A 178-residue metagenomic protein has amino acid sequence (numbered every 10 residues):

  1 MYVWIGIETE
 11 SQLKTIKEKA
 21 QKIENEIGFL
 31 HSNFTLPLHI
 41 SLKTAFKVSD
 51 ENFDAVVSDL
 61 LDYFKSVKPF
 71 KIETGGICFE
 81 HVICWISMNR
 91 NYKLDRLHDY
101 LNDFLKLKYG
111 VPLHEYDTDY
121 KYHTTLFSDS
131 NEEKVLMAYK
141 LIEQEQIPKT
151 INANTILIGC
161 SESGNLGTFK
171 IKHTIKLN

Functional and structural regions predicted by a protein language model:
M1-K71, N91-N152, N165-N178: Basic, often amphipathic N-terminal segments
I72-E80: Short, charged, low-hydrophobicity "junction" segments
G76, N154-L166: Glycine-rich beta-strand-turn "strand-cap" elements at beta-sheet edges
C84-R90: Short histidine-centered catalytic/ligand-binding loop motif
